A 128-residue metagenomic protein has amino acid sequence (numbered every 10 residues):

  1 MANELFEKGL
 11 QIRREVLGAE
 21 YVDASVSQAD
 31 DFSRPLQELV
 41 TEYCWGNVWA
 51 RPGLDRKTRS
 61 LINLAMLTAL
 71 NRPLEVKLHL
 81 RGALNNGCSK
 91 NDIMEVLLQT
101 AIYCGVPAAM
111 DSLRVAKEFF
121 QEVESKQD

Functional and structural regions predicted by a protein language model:
M1-K57, N85, D111-D128: Acidic, glycine/proline-rich low-complexity segments that act as flexible tails and inter-domain linkers
S33, L70, C104-G105, F120: A short hydrophobic/aromatic micro-motif that marks alpha-helical segments and, especially, helix-coil
L61-L64, T68-E95: Mid-chain, well-packed structural core segment of small domains
V106-M110: Substrate/cofactor-recognition hotspot
